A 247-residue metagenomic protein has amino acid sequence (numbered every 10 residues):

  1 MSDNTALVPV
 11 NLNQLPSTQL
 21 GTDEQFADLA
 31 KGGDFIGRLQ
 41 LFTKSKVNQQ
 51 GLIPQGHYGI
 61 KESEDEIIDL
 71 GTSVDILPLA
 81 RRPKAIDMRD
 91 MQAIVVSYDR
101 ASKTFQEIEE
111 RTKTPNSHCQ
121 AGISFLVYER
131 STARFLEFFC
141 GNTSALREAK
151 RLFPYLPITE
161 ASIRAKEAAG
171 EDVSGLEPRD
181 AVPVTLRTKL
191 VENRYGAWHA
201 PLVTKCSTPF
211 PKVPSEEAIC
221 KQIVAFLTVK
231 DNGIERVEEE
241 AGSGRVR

Functional and structural regions predicted by a protein language model:
M1-F135, N193, P209, V246-R247: OB-fold ssDNA-binding interfaces and closely related basic DNA-contact patches used across DNA replication/repair
Q19, H57, R81, I86 (+4 more regions): A generic alpha-helix propensity feature with a strong bias for hydrophobic helices
I76-A80, D87, V95, F125 (+3 more regions): Generic hydrophobic, helix-prone segments enriched in Leu/Val/Ile
T104-P115, S162-S174: Short secondary-structure capping micro-motifs at structural edges
S124-E167: Short acidic, glycine/tyrosine-flanked loop/strand segments centered on an H-E-D-like triad
K166-R247: Long, compositionally biased interface segments
